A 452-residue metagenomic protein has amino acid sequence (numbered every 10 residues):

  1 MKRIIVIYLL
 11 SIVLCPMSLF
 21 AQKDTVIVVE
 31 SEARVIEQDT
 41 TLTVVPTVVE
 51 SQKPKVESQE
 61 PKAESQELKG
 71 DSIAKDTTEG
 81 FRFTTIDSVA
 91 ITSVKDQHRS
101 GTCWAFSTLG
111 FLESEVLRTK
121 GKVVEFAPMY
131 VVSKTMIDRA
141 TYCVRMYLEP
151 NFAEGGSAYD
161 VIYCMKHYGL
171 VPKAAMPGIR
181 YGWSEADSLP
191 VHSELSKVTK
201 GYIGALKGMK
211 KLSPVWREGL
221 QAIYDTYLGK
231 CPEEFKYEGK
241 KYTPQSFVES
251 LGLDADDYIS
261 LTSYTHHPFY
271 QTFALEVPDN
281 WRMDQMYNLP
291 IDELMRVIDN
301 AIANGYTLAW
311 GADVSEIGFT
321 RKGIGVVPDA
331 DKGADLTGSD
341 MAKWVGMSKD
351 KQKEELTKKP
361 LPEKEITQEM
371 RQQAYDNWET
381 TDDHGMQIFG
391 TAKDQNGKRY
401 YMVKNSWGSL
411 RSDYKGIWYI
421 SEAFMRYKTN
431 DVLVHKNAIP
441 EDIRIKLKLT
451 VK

Functional and structural regions predicted by a protein language model:
M1-D24, A63-Q66: Bacterial Sec-dependent N-terminal signal peptides
K23-I27, F389: Terminal-region recognition feature
V26-E50, K69-V89, S93: N-terminal regions that are enriched for targeting/export leaders and immediately downstream pro/stem segments
R34, A63, Q373-D376: Transition segments tied to proteolytic processing and entry into folded domains
F83-G252, I259-P268, F273-N280, Q285-L308 (+1 more regions): Active-site nucleophile-adjacent alpha helix/oxyanion-hole segment immediately C-terminal to the catalytic cysteine
E218-K452: Active-site signature of cysteine proteases
